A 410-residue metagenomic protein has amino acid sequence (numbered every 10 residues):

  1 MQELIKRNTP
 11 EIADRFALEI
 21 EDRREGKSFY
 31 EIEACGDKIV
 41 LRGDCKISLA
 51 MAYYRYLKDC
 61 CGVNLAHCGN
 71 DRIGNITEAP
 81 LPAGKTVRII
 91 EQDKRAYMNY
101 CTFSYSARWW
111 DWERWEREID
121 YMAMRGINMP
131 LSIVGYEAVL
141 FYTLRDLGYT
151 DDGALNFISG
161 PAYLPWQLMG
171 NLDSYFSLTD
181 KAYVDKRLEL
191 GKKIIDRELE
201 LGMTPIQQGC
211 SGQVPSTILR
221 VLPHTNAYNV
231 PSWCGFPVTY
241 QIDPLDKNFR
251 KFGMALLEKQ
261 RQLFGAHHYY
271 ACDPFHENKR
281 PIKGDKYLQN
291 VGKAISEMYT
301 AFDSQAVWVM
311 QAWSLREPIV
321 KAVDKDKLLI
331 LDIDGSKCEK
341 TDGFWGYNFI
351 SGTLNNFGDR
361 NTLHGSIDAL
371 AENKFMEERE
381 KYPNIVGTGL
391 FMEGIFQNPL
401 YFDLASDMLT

Functional and structural regions predicted by a protein language model:
M1, L49, Y53, R114-E118 (+4 more regions): Stable alpha-helical elements in mature extracytoplasmic
M1-Q92: Contiguous, structured surface segment used for ligand recognition
K6, A13-R15, E19, N64-A79 (+3 more regions): Catalytic-core regions of glycoside hydrolase
K38-G43, S104-R108, K181, D243: Second-shell loop/turn segments in exported
T86-V87, W109-E113: Catalytic and substrate-binding clefts that recognize carbohydrates or anionic sugar/phosphate headgroups
I89, R114, E380-K381: Generic detector of ordered secondary-structure context
Q92-D111, M122: Active-site-adjacent substrate/metal-binding segments within catalytic domains of carbohydrate-active enzymes
E113, D120, V386: Short alpha-helical basic/polar micro-motif
